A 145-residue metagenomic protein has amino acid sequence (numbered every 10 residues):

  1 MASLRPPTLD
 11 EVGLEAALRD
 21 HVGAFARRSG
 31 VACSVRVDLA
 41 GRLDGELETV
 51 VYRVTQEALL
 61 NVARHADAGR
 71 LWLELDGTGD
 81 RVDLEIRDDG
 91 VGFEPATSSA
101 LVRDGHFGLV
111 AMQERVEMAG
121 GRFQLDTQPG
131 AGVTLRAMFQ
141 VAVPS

Functional and structural regions predicted by a protein language model:
M1-S145: Coiled-coil dimerization/phosphotransfer module
